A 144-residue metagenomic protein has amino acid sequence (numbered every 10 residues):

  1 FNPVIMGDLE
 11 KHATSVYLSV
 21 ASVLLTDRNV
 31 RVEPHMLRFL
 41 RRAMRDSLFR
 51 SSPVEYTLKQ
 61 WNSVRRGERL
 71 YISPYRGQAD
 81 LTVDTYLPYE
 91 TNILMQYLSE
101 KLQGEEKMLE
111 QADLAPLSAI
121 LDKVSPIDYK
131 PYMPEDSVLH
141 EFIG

Functional and structural regions predicted by a protein language model:
F1-G144: Conserved NTP phosphate-binding and transfer environment spanning the P-loop NTPase/kinase superfamily
